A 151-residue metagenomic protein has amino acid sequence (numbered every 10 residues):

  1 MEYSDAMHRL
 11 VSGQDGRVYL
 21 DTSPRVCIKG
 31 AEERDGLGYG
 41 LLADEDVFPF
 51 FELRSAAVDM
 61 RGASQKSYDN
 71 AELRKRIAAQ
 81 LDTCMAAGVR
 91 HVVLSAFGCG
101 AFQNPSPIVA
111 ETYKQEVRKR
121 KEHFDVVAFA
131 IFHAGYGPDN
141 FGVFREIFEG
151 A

Functional and structural regions predicted by a protein language model:
M1-A151: Macrodomain-like recognition of ADP-ribose-binding/processing modules
